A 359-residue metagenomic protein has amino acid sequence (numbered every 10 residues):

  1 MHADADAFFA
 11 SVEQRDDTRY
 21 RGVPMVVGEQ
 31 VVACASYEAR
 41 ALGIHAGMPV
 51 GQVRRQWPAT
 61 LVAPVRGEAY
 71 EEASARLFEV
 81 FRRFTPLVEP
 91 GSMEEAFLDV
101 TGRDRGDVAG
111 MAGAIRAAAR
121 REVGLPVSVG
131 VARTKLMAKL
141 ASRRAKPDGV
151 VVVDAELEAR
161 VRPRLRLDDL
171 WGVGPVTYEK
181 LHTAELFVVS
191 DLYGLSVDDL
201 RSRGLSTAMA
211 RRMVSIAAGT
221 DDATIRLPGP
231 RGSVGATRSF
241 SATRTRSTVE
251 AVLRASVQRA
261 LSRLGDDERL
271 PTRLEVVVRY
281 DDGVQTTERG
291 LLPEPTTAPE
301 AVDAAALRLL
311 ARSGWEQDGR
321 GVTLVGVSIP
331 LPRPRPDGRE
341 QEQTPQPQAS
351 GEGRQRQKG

Functional and structural regions predicted by a protein language model:
M1-R212, I329-D337, E342-G359: Gly/Gly-Pro- and Ser/Thr-rich, intrinsically disordered tail segments characteristic of DNA damage-repair and tolerance
H2, H182-V322, P334-D337, G351: DNA-contacting surface of Y-family translesion DNA polymerases
V127, V131, P271-L274, L324-V325: A short glycine-rich, hydrophobically flanked beta-strand micro-motif that places a catalytic Asp/Glu for divalent metal
